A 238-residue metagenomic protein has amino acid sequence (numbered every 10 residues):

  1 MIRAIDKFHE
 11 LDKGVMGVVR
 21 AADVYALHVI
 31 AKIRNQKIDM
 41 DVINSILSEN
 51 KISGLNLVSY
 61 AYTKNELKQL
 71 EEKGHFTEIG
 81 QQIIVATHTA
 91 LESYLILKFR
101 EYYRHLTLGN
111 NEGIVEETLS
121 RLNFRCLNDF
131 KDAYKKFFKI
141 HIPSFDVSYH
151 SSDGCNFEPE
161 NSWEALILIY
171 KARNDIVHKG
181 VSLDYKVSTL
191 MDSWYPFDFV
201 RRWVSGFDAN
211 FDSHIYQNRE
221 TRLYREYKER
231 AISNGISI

Functional and structural regions predicted by a protein language model:
M1-L11, V15, V19-A22, K32-Q36 (+8 more regions): Intrinsic-disorder-associated interaction segments
M1-L47, I52, Y103, E229-I238: Terminal, compositionally biased low-complexity regions
I2-K13, A26, N161-D175, K179-I238: Polyanionic, low-complexity intrinsically disordered segments
G14, A31, R100, K136 (+3 more regions): A generic structural signal for solvent-exposed, polar alpha-helical segments
M16, L27, I43-S48, I96 (+3 more regions): A generic signature of intrinsically disordered, low-complexity regions enriched in glycine/proline and charged/polar
V29-K32, Q36-I43, R104-E112, E116 (+4 more regions): Short, surface-exposed, charged/polar-biased interaction segments
K37-Y170: Helix-loop junctions and short alpha-helical segments
